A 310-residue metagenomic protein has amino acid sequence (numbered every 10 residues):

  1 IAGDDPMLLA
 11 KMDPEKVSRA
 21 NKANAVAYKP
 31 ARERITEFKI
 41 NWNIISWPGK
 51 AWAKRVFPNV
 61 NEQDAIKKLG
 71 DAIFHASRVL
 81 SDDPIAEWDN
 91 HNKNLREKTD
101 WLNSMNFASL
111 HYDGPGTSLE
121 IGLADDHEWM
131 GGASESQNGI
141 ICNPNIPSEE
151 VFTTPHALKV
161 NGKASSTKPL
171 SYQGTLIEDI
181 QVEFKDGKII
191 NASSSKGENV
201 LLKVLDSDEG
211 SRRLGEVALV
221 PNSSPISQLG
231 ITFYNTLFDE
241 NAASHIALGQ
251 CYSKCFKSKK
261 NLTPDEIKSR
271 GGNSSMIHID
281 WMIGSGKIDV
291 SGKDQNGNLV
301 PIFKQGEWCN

Functional and structural regions predicted by a protein language model:
I1-V160: Active-site bordering "gate/hinge" segments that shape substrate access to catalytic or cofactor-binding pockets
D4-P6, G49, T117, D126-E128 (+6 more regions): Short, glycine-/Ser/Thr-/acidic-enriched flexible segments
E33-F38, H156-L158, Q173-T175, G210-S211 (+2 more regions): Solvent-exposed alpha-helices and their adjacent loops that cap or buttress functional pockets in soluble metabolic
V151-E209: Long, well-ordered mid-to-C-terminal structural blocks that present hydrophobic/aromatic surfaces
K159-N161, I177-D179, D186-I189, R212-E216 (+3 more regions): Active-site lining segments that contact anionic ligands and/or coordinate catalytic metals
N191-K260: Dual-mode signal for accessory low-complexity, basic/Gly-rich regions
D265-N310: Extended hydrophobic packing segments that form well-structured cores
